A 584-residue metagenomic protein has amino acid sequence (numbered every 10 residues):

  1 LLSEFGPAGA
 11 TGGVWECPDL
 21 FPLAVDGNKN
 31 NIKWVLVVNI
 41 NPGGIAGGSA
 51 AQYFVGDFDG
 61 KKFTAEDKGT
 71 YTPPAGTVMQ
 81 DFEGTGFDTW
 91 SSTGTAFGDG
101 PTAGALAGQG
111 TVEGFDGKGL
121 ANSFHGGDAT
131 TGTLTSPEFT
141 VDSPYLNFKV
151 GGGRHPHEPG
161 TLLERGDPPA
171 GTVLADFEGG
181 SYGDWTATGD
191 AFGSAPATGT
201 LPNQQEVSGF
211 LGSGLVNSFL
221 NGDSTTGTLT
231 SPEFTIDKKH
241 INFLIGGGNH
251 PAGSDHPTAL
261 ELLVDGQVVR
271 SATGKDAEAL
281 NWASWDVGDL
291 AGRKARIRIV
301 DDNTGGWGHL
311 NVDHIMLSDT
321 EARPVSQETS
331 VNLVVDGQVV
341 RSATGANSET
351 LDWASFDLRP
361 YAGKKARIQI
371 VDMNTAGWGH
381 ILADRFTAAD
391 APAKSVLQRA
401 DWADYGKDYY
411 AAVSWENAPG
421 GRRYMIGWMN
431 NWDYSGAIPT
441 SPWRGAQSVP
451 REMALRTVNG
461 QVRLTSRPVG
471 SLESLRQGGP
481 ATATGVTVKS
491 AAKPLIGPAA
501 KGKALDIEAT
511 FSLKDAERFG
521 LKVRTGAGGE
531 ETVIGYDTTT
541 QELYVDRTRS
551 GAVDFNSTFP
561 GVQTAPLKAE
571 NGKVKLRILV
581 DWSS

Functional and structural regions predicted by a protein language model:
L1-G9, C17, F21, K29-G44 (+6 more regions): Hydrophobic core segments of beta-strands in well-ordered, beta-rich domains
K29, A51-G76, E328-D336, P360 (+3 more regions): Beta-rich accessory regions
F82, L146-G152, F177, H240-G247 (+2 more regions): Extracellular beta-strand-rich recognition modules
G86-L120, L163-R165, S181-L215: Extracellular glycan-recognition surfaces and repeat-rich motifs
K118-N147, G153-P156, S213-K238, N281-S284 (+2 more regions): Short beta-strands within extracellular/lumenal beta-sheet-rich domains
T130, N303-S318, N374-A388: Extracellular carbohydrate recognition
D142-S143, K149-G160, S224, D237-K238 (+5 more regions): Extended, low-complexity, turn-rich repeat/linker tracts enriched in Gly/Pro/Ser/Thr and Asp/Glu that occur
E261-H309, A322-A362, V371, A376-G377: Extracellular carbohydrate recognition and processing domains and analogous Trp-centered ligand-binding platforms
